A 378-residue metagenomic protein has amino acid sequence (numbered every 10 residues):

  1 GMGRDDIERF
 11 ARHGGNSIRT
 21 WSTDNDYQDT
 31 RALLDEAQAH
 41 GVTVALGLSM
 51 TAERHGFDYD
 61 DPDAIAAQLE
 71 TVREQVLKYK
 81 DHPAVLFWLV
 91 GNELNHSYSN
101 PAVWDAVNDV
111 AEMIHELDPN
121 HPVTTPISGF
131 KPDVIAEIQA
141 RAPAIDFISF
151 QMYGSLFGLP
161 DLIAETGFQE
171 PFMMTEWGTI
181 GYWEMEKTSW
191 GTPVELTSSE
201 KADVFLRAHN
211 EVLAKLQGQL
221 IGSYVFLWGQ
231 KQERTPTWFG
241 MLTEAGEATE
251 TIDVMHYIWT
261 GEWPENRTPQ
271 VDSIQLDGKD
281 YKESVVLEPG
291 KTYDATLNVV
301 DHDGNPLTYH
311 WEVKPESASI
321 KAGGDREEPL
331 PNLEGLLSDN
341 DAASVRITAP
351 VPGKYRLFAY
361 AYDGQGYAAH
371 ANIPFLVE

Functional and structural regions predicted by a protein language model:
G1-I145, G158, F168, K314-E316 (+2 more regions): Active-site mouth of glycoside hydrolases
A11, A164-R326, D339-N340, A368-A371: Substrate-binding clefts and catalytic carboxylate motifs of secreted carbohydrate-active enzymes
G129-W183, K187-T188: Aromatic- and acid-rich polysaccharide-binding/catalytic face of secreted or lumenal carbohydrate-active enzymes
A343-V345: Short strand-edge motifs at loop-to-beta-strand transitions and within beta-strands of extracellular beta-rich domains
I347-V351: Residue-level recognition of secondary-structure-to-loop junctions
A371-V377: C-terminal edge beta-strand
